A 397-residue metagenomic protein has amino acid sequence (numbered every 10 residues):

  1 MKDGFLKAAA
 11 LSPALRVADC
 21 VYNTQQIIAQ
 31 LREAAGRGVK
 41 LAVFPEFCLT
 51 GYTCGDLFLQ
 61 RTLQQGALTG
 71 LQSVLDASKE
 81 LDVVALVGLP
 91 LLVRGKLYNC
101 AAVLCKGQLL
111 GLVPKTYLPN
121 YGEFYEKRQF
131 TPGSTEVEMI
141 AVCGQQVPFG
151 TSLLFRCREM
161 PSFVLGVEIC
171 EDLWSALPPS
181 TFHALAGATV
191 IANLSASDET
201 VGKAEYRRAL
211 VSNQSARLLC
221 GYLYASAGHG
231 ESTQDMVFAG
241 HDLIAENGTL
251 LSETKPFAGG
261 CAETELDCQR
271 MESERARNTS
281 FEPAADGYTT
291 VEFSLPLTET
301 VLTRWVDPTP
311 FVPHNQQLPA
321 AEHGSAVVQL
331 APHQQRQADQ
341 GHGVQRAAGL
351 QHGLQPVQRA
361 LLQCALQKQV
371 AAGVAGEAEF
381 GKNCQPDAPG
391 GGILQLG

Functional and structural regions predicted by a protein language model:
M1, L396-G397: Accessible peptide chain termini
M1-Q334, A338, G343-R346: Enzyme catalytic cores with a strong preference for nitrogen-chemistry domains
Q334-H342, H352-R359, C364, K368-V370 (+2 more regions): Alpha-helix boundary/capping motif
